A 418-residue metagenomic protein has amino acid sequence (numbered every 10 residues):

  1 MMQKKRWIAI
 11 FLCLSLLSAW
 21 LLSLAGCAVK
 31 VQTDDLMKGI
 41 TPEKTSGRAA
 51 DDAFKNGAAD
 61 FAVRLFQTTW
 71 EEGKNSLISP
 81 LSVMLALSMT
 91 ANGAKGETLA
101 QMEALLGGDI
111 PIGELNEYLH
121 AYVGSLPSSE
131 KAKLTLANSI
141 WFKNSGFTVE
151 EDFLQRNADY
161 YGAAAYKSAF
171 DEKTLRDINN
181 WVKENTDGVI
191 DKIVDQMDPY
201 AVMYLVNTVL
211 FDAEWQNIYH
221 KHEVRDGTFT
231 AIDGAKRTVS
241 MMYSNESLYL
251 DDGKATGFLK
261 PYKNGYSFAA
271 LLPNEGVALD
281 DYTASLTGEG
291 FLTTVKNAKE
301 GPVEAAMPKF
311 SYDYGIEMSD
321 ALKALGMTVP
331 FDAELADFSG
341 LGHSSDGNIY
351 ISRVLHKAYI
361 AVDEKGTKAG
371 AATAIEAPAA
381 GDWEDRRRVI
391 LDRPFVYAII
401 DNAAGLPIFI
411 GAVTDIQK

Functional and structural regions predicted by a protein language model:
M1-K4: N-terminal secretory signal peptides that target proteins for export/translocation
W7-F170: Detector for small/aliphatic-rich hydrophobic stretches
K30, G73, I112-G276, K296-G381: Non-catalytic, conformational "gating/processing" segments within enzyme and secreted inhibitor domains
L77, L85, S139, F268-A270 (+2 more regions): Structural recognition of the beta-strand scaffold that forms the well-ordered cores of secreted hydrolase catalytic
M102-L106, Y219-D226, L279-E289: Short Gly/aromatic-enriched secondary-structure transition segments
V277-A278, P407: Short beta-strands and strand-coil junctions in structured, solvent-facing domains, enriched
T287-P302, W383-R387: Short, cationic low-complexity segments
R353-K418: C-terminal soluble interaction/assembly domains
